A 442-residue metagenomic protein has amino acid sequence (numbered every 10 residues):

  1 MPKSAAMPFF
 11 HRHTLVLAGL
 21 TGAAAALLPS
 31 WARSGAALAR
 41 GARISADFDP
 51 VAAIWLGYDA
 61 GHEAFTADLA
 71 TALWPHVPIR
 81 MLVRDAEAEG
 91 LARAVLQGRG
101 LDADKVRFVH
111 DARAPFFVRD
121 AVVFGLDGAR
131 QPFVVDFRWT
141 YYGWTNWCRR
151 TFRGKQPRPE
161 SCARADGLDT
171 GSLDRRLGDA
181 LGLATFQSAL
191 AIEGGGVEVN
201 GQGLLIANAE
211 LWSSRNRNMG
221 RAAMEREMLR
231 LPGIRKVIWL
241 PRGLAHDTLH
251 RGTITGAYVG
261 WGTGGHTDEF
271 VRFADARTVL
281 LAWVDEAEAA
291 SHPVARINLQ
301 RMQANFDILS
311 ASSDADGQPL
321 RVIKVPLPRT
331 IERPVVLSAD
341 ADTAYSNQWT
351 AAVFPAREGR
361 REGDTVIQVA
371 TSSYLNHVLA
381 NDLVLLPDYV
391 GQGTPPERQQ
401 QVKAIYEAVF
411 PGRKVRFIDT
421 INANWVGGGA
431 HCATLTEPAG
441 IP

Functional and structural regions predicted by a protein language model:
M1-F10, A24-A25: N-terminal secretory signal peptides
S4-A5, H13-T14, F133, D388: Residue-level marker of intrinsically disordered, low-complexity segments enriched for small/polar residues
T14-R33: N-terminal export signals
W31-P442: Histidine/cysteine-enriched polar flanking segments
